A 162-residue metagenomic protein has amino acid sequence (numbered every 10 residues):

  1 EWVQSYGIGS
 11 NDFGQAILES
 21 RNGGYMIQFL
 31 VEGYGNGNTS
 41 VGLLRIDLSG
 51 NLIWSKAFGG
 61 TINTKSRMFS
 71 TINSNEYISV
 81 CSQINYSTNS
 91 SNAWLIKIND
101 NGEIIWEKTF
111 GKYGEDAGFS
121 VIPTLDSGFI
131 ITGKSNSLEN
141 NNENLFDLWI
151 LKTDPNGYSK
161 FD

Functional and structural regions predicted by a protein language model:
E1-D162: A sequence-level/structural motif corresponding to short, flexible coil/turn segments enriched in small polar residues
